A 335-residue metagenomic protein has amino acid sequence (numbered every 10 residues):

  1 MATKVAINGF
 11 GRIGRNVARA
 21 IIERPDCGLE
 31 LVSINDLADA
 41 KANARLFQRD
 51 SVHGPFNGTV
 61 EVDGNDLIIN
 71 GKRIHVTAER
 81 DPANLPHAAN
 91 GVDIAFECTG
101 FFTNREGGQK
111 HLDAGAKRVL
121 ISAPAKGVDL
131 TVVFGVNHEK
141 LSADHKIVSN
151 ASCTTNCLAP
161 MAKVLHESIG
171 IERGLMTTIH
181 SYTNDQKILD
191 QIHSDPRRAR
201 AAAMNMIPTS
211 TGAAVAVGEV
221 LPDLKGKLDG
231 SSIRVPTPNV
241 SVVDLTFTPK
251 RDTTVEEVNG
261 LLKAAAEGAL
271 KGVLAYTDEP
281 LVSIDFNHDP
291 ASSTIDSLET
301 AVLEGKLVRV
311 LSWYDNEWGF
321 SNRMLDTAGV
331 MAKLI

Functional and structural regions predicted by a protein language model:
M1-A199, V302, D326, L334-I335: N-terminal Rossmann-like NAD(P) cofactor-binding subdomain of oxidoreductases, focused on the glycine-rich
T3, H145, A202, S241-V243 (+1 more regions): Short amphipathic alpha-helical segments
F10, G14, N104, A151-T154 (+9 more regions): Generic structural signal for well-ordered, non-membrane alpha-helical segments in soluble metabolic enzymes
A18, Q109, A159-H166, T177 (+7 more regions): Predominant activation on well-ordered alpha-helical scaffold segments within soluble catalytic domains
L37-D39, A125-K126, S152-T154, T178-D185 (+4 more regions): Glycine-rich beta-alpha junction loops
V76-D81, G226-K227, S292: Short gly/ser/thr-rich secondary-structure transition/capping motifs
S168-S232, P238: Catalytic core of tubulin tyrosine ligase-like
G230, V242, T246-I335: C-terminal active-site/capping subdomain that shapes the small-molecule cofactor and substrate pocket of enzyme
